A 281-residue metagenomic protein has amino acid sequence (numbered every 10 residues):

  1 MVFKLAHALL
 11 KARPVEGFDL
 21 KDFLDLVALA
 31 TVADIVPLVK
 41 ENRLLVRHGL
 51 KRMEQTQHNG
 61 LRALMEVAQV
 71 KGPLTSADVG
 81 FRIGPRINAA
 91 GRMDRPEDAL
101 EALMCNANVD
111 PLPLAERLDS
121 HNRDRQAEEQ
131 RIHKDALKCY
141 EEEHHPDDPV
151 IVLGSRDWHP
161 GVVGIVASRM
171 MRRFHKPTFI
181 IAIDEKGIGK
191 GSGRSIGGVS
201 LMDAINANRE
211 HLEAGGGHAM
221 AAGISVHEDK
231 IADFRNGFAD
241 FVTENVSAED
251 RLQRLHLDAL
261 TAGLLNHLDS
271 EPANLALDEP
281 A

Functional and structural regions predicted by a protein language model:
M1-K4: Short, glycine-/small-residue-rich phosphate/pyrophosphate-handling segment
K11-I231, D240-E244, H256, L260-G263: Hydrophobic helix-and-loop "lid/oligomerization" segment in the mid-to-C-terminal part of catalytic domains
A239-N245, E249, L275, E279: Secreted, periplasmic, or luminal enzymes acting at the cell surface/secretory milieu
L252-R254, A259-A281: Accessory interdomain/linker segments of ATP-dependent helicases and helicase-like nucleic-acid enzymes that mediate
